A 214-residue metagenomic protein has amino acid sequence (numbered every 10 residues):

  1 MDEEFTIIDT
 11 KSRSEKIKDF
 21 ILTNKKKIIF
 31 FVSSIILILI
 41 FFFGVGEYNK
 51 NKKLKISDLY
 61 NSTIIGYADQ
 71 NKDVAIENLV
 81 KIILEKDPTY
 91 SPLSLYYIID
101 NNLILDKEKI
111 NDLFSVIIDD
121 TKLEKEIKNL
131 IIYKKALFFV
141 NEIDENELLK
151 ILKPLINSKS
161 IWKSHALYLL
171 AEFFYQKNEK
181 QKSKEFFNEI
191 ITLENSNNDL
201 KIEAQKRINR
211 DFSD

Functional and structural regions predicted by a protein language model:
M1-L37: N-terminal positive-inside, membrane-proximal cytosolic segments immediately preceding the first
D2-T6, T10, I65, D119-L123: Acidic, proline/glycine-rich low-complexity intrinsically disordered segments
N24, E85-K86, W162: Residue-level recognition of alpha-helix termini/interfacial anchor residues
I38-D58: Transmembrane signal-anchor/signal-peptide helices with a preference for the extracytoplasmic
K53, K72-D73, K107-E108, E145 (+1 more regions): TPR-repeat structural position
S57-V74: Short extracytoplasmic/periplasmic juxtamembrane "stem" segments immediately C-terminal to an N-terminal membrane anchor
K72-K122: Extracytoplasmic/periplasmic/luminal assembly and interaction segments in envelope/secretory/respiratory proteins
T89, N102, I117-D214: Soluble extracytoplasmic domains of inner/organellar membrane proteins
